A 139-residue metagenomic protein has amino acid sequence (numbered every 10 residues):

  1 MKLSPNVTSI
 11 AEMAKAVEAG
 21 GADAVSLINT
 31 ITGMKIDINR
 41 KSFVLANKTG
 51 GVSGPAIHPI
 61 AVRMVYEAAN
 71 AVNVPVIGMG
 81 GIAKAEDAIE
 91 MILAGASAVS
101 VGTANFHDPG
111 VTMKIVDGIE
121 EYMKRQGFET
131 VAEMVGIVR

Functional and structural regions predicted by a protein language model:
M1-I77, A83-V101: Alpha/beta enzyme core
I36-G50, I92, A104-E129: C-terminal helical cap(s) of enzyme catalytic domains, especially alpha/beta-barrels
A61, D87-A88, P109, R125 (+1 more regions): Residue-level recognition of conserved structural "scaffold" positions that shape functional pockets and channels
I82-K84, F106-H107: Short Gly/Pro-enriched loop/turn and capping motifs at secondary-structure junctions
A132-R139: A short, charged, Gly/Pro-tolerant segment at domain boundaries
